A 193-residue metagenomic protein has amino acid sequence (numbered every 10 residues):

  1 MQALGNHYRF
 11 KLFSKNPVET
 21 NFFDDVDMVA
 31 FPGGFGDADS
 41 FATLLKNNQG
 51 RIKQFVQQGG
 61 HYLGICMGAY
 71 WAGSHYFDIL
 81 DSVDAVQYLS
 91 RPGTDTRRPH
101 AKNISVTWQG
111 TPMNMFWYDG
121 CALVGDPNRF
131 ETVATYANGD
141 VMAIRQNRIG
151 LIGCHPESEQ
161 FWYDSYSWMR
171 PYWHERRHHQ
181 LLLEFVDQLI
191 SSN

Functional and structural regions predicted by a protein language model:
M1-V26: Aromatic-Pro/Gly-enriched surface loop or interdomain linker that acts as a lid/target-recognition segment
P17-F22, A85-Q87, D140-V141: A short acidic, often aromatic-flanked loop/helix-cap motif at beta-alpha or helix-coil junctions that lines enzyme
N21-V26, Q57, V124-N128, R145: Flexible, charged surface loops at secondary-structure boundaries
D27-G34, L63, I149-G153: Structural motif
A30-D39, Y163-R170: Short, basic, glycine/proline-bearing loop/turn elements
G36-D37, F41-W108: A glycine-rich, often tryptophan-bearing local segment used as a flexible ligand/cofactor-contacting loop or short
K53, R148, P156-N193: Extracellular ligand-binding/catalytic regions of CAZymes and related secreted enzymes and adhesion modules
R97-W162: Catalytic beta-strand/loop cores that center a nucleophilic Ser/Cys/Thr and support acyl-enzyme chemistry
